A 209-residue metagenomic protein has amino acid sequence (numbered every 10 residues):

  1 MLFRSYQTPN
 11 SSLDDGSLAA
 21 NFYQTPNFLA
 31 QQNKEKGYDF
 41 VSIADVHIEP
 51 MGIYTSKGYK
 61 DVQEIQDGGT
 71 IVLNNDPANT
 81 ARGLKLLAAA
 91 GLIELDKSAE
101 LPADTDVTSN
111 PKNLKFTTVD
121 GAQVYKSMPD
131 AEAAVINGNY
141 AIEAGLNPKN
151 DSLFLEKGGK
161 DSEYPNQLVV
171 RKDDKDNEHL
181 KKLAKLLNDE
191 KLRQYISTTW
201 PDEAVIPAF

Functional and structural regions predicted by a protein language model:
Q7-A19, K34, K85-L86, T105-I136 (+1 more regions): Short helices/loops that flank or line small-molecule/ion binding pockets
Y23, Y38, V46-P50, Q66 (+4 more regions): Extracytoplasmic
Q31-I43, G58, V135, E143-E156: Ligand-binding "clamshell"
I43-I93, R193: A conserved helix-loop-strand patch within extracytoplasmic ligand-binding domains of the periplasmic binding
P50-V62, Y164-N177: A bilobed periplasmic-binding-protein/Venus flytrap-type ligand-binding module shared by bacterial periplasmic
D67, K175-L186: Short amphipathic alpha-helical coupling segments at ligand-binding clamshell hinges and other catalytic/signaling
N79-A88, L187-P207: Periplasmic-binding protein-like
